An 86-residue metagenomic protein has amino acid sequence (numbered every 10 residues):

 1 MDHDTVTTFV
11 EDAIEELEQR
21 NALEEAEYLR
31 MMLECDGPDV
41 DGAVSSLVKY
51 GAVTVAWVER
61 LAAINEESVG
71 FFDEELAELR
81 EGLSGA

Functional and structural regions predicted by a protein language model:
M1-M32: Short terminal alpha-helical segments
L17, E27, W57, L76-A77: Intrinsically disordered, low-complexity regions enriched in serine, threonine, proline and polar/charged residues
M32-F72: Acidic, low-complexity, intrinsically disordered interaction modules
A77-A86: Short, charged, intrinsically disordered terminal tails
